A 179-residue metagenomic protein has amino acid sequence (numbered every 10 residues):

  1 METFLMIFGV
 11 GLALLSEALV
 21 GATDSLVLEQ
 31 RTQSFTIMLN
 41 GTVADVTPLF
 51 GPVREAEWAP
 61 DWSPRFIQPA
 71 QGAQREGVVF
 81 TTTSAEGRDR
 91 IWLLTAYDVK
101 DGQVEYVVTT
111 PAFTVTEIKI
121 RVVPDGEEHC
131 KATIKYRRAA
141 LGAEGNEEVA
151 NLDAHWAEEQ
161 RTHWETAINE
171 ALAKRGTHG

Functional and structural regions predicted by a protein language model:
M1-I7: Positively charged n-region of N-terminal signal peptides that target proteins for export
I7-L15: Bacterial N-terminal signal peptides
L15-G72: Hydrophobic ligand-binding cavity/cleft-lining segments
E29, A112-K119: Amphipathic hydrophobic-ligand
M38, R54-W58, R65-A112, T166-G179: Glycine-rich portal/gate segments that line the openings of hydrophobic small-molecule binding cavities
N40-A44, A96-G102, R121-K131: A short, structured loop/turn motif at beta-sheet edges
T109-T114, K135-G142: Short, solvent-exposed aromatic-acidic interface loops
R137-G179: A conserved amphipathic terminal alpha-helix motif
